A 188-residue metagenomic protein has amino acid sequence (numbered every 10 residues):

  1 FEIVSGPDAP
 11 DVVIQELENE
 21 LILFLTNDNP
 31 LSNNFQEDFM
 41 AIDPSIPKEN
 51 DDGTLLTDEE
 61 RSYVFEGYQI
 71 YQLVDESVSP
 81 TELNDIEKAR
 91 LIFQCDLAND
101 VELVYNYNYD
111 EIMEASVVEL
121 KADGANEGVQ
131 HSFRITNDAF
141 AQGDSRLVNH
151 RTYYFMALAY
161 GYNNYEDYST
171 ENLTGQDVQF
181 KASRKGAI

Functional and structural regions predicted by a protein language model:
F1-I188: Extracellular/surface-associated beta-sandwich interaction domains
